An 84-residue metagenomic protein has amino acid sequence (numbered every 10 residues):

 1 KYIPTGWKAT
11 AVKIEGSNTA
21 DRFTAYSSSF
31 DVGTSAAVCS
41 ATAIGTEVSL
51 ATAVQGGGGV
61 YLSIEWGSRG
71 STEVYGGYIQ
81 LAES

Functional and structural regions predicted by a protein language model:
I3-A11: Extended extracellular/luminal ectodomain segments enriched in beta-structured repeat modules
W7, N18-D21, T72: A cross-taxa feature marking solvent-exposed loop/turn segments within ectodomains of secreted and single-pass membrane
K13-E15: Short edge beta-strand/loop segments characteristic of extracellular beta-sandwich folds
T19-V32: Short, surface-exposed beta-strand/strand-loop-strand elements in extracellular ectodomains
V32-Q55: Extracellular carbohydrate recognition and processing domains and analogous Trp-centered ligand-binding platforms
A51-Y78: Noncatalytic modules at the cell exterior or secretory-pathway interfaces, chiefly beta-strand-rich lectin/adhesion
Y78-S84: Short beta-strand-to-coil "C-cap" segments at the C-terminal boundary of structured domains/repeats, marking
